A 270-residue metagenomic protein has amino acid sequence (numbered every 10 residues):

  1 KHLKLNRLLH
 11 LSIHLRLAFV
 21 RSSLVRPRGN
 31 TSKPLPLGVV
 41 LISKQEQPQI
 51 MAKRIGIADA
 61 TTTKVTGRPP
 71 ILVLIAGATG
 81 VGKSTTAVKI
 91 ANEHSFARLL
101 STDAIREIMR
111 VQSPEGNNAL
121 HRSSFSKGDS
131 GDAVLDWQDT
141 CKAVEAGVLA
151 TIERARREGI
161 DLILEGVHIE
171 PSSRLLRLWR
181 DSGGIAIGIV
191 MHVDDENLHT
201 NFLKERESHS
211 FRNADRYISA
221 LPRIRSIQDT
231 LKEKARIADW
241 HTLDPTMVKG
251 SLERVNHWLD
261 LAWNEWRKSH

Functional and structural regions predicted by a protein language model:
L41-I71: Extreme N-terminal, non-catalytic leader segments that precede Walker-type/kinase nucleotide-binding cores
K44, D229-H270: NTP-dependent small-molecule kinase module
V73-A91: Glycine-rich phosphate-binding P-loop
F96-V111: Short beta-strand-centered segment that lines the nucleotide-binding/catalytic pocket of NTP-utilizing
S113-I160: Conserved nucleotide-sensing/catalytic segment adjacent to the nucleotide-binding pocket in NTP-handling enzymes
D161-G166: Structural recognition of the conserved hydrophobic beta-strand(s) that form the central parallel beta-sheet of P-loop
G184-D229: A glycine- and Lys/Arg-enriched "phosphate-lid" helix/loop adjacent to the NTP-binding pocket of small-molecule kinases
